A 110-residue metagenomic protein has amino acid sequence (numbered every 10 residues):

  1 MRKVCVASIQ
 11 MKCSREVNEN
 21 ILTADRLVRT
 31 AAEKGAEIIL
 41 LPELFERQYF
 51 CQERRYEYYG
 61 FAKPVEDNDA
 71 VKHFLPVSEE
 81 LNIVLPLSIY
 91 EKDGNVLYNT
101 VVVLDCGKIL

Functional and structural regions predicted by a protein language model:
R2, I9, Q52-Y56: A generic structural signal for ordered alpha-helices
K3-R15, T100: Active-site-proximal beta-strand elements of phosphoester/diester hydrolases
V17, R26-I109: Cys-nucleophile CN-hydrolase/nitrilase-fold catalytic domain and related Cys-dependent amidase chemistry that acts on
N20: Substrate/cofactor-recognition hotspot
